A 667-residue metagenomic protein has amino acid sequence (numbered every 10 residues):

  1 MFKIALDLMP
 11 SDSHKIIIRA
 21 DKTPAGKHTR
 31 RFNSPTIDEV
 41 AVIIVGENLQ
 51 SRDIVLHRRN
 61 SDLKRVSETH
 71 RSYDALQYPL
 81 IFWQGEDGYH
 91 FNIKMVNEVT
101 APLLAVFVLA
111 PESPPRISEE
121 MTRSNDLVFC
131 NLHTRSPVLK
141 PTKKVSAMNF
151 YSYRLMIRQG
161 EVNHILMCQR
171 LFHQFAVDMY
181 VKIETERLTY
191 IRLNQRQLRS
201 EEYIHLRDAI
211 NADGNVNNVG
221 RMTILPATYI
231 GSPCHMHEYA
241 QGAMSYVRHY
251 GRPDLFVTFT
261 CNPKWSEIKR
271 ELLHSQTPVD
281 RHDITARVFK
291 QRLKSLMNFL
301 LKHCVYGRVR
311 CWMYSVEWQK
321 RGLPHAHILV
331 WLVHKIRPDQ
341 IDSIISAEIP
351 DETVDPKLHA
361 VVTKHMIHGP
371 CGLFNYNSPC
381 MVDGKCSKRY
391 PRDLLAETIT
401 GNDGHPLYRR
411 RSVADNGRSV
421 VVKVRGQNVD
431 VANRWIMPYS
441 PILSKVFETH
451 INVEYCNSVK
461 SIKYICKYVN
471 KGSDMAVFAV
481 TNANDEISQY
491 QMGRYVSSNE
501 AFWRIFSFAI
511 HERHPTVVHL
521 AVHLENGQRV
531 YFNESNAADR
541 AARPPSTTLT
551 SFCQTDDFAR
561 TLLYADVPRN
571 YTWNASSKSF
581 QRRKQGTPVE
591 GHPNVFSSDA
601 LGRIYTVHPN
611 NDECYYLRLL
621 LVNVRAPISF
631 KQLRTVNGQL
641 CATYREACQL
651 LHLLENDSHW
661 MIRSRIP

Functional and structural regions predicted by a protein language model:
M1-P667: Extended, structured polyanion-binding interfaces
